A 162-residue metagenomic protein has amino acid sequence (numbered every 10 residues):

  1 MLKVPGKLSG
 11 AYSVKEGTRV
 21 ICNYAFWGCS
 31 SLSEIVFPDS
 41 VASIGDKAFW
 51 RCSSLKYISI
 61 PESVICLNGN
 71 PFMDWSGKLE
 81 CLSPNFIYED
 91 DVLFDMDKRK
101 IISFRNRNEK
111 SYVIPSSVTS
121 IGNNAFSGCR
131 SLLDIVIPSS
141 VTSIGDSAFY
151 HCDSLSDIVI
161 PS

Functional and structural regions predicted by a protein language model:
V4-V20, C29-S43, C52-C66, D74-V92 (+4 more regions): Structural signature of tandem-repeat unit edges
